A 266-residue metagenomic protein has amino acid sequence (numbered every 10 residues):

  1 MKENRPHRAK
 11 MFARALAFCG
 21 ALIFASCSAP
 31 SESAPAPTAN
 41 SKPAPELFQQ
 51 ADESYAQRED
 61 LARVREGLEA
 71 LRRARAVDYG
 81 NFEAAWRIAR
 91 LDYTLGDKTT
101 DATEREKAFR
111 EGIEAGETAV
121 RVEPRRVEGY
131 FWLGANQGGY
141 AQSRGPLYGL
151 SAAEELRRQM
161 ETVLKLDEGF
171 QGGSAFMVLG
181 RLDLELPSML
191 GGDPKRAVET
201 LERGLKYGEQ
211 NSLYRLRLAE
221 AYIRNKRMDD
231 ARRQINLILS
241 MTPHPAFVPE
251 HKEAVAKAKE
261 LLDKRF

Functional and structural regions predicted by a protein language model:
M1-M11: N-terminal secretory signal peptides that target proteins for export/translocation
M11-A17: Sec-dependent signal peptide recognition, specifically the positively charged N-region followed immediately by
F24-S26: C-terminal motif of bacterial Sec signal peptides marking the signal peptidase cleavage site
S31-A36, E46-R72, I88-R125, G129-T162 (+3 more regions): Short coil/linker segments at helix-helix boundaries
V77-D78, F82-E83: Glycine- and aromatic-enriched membrane insertion/assembly motifs of diderm outer-membrane and organelle channel
L218-F266: Long, ordered, amphipathic alpha-helical scaffolds
